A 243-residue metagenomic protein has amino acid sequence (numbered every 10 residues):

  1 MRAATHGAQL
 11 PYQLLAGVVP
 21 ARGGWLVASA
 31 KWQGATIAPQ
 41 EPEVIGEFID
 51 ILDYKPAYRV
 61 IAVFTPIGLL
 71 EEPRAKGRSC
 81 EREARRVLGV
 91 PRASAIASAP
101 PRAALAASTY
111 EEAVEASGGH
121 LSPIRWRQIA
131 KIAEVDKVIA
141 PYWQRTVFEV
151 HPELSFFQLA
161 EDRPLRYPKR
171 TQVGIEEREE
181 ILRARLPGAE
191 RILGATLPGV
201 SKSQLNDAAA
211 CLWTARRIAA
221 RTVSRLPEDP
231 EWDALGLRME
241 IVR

Functional and structural regions predicted by a protein language model:
R2-R243: RNase H-like (RuvC/DEDD) metal-dependent nuclease/polynucleotide-processing core
